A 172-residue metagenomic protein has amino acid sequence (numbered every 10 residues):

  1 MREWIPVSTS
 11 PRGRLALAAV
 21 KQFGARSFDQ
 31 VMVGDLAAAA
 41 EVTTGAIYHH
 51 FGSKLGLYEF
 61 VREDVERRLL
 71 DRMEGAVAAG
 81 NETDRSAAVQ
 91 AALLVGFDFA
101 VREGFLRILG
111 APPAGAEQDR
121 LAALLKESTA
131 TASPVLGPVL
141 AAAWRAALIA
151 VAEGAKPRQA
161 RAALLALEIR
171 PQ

Functional and structural regions predicted by a protein language model:
M1-S10, Q172: N-terminal intrinsically disordered/low-complexity leader segments
P11-R14, A18-G56, F60: Helix-turn-helix
L17, E82-V101, P134, P138 (+2 more regions): Amphipathic alpha-helical segments that line or abut small-molecule/effector binding pockets and mediate allosteric
G56, F60, E74-R102, R120-A122: Hydrophobic alpha-helical connector segments
E59-V65, G110: Alpha-helical DNA-contacting segments of helix-turn-helix folds
E63-L69, E74: Short, basic, alpha-helical segments at the C-terminal edge of helix-turn-helix-like DNA-binding modules
L70, I108-A142, R161-I169: Amphipathic alpha-helical packing segments from all-alpha helical-bundle domains
A76-G80, R107-G110, V151-A155: Secondary-structure edge/capping motif, primarily at the C-terminal ends of alpha-helices and the immediately following
